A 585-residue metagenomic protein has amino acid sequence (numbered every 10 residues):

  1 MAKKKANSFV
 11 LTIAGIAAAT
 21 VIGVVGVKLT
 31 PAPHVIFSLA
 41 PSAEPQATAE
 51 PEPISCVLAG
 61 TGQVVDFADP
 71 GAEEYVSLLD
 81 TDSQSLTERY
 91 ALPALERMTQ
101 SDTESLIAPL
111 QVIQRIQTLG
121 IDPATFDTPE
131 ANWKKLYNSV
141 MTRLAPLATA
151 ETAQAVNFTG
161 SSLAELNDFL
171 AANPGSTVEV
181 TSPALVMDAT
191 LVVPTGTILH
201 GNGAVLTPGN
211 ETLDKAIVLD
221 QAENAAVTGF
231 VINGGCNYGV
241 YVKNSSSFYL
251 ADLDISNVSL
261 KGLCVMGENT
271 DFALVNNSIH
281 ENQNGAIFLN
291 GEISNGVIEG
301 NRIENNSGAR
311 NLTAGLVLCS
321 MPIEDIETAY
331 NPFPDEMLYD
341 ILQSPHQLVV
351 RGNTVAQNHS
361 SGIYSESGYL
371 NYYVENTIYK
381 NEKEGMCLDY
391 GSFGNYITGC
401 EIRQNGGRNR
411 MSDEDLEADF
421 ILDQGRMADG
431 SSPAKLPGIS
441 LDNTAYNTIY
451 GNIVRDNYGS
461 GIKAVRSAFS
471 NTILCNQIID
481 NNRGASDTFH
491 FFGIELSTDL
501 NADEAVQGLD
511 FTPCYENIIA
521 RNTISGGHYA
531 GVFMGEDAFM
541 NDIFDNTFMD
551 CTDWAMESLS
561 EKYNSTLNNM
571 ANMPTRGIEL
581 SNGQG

Functional and structural regions predicted by a protein language model:
V25-F37: Hydrophobic single-pass membrane-insertion segments
T30, A40-I54, T149: Ser/Thr-rich, Proline-interspersed low-complexity disordered segments
A91-A94, M98-S101, L136-T142, P146-T181: Acidic Gly/Asp/Thr-rich repetitive segments characteristic of extracellular carbohydrate-active and adhesion proteins
S161-N167, G175-I198, N202-L213, V231-I232 (+1 more regions): N-terminal extracellular ligand-recognition/capping segment immediately after the signal peptide
N173, P194-T195, G201, T212 (+30 more regions): Parallel beta-helix/beta-solenoid
M187-T190, P208-K215, G235-Y241, S259-M266 (+13 more regions): Short glycine/acidic-rich loop motifs that flank beta-strands on beta-rich extracellular proteins
E211-L213, D220-Q347, T354-A356, N409: Right-handed parallel beta-helix
